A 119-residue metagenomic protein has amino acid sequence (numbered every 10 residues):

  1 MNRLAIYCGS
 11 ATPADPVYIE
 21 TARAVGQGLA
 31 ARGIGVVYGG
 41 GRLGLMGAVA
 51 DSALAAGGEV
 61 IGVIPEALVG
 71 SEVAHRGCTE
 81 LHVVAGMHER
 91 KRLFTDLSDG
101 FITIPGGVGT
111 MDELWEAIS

Functional and structural regions predicted by a protein language model:
M1-L97: A cross-family phosphate/adenosyl-ligand binding-site feature
V84-D96, G100-S119: Conserved phosphate- and dinucleotide-binding cores of soluble alpha/beta proteins, encompassing both enzyme active
